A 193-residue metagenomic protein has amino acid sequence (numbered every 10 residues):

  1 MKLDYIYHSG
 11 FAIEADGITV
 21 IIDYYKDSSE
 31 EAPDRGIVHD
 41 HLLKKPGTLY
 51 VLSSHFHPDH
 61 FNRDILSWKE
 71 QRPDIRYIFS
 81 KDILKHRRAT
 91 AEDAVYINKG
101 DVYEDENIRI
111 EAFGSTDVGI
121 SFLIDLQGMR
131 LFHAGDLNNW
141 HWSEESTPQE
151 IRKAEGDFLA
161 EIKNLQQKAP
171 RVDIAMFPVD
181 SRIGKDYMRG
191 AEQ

Functional and structural regions predicted by a protein language model:
M1-H8, T19, R88-E104, I183-Q193: Binuclear metal-ion centers of metallo-dependent hydrolases, dominated by the metallo-beta-lactamase
K2-Y5, V20-D23, R109-G114, R130-D136 (+1 more regions): Active-site-proximal beta-strand elements of phosphoester/diester hydrolases
A12-L52, R63-W68, L137-A169: Pre-active-site segment of Zn-dependent metallo-hydrolases
I21-Y24, G47-D59, Y77-K81, F132-G135 (+2 more regions): Active-site neighborhood of phospho(di)ester-bond hydrolases with catalytic His/Asp-centered motifs
S28-S29, F56-F61, I83-R87, D101-Y103 (+3 more regions): Active-site environment of divalent metal-dependent phosphoester hydrolases
N62-Q71, A89, M188: Metal-dependent catalytic neighborhoods of phosphoester/phosphodiester hydrolases
D74-L131: Metallo-beta-lactamase
T116-Q193: Active-site-proximal loop/helix segments of hydrolase catalytic cores
